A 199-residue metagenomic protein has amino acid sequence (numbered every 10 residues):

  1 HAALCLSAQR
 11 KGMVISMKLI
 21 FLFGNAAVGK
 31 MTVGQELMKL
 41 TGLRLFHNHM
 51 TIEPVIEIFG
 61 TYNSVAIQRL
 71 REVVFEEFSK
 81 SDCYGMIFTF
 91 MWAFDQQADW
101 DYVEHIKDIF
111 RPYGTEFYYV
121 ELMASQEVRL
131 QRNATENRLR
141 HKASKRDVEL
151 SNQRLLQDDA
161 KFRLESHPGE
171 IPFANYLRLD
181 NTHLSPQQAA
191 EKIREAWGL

Functional and structural regions predicted by a protein language model:
L22: Hydrophobic anchor at the beta1->P-loop junction of P-loop NTPases
N25: P-loop (Walker A) phosphate-binding loop of NTP-binding proteins
V28: ATP-binding Walker
M31: Walker A/P-loop
Q35-S79: Conserved substrate/cofactor phosphate-moiety recognition/catalytic segment in nucleotide-dependent phosphotransferases
A66-E121, Q126: Glycine-rich phosphate-binding loop used to anchor ATP phosphates in small-molecule kinases, encompassing both
T135-A189: Small-molecule kinase domains that catalyze NTP-dependent phosphoryl transfer to phosphate-bearing small molecules
